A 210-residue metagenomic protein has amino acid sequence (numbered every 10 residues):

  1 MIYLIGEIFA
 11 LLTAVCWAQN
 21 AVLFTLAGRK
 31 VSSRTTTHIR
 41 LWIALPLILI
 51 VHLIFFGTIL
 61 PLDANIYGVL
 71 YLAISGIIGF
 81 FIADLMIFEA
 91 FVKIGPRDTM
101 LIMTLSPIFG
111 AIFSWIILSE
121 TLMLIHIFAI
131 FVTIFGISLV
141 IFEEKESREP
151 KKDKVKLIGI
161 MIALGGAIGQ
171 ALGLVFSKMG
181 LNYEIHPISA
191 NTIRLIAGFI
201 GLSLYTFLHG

Functional and structural regions predicted by a protein language model:
M1-L11, I108-I168: Juxtamembrane helix-loop boundary signature in multi-pass membrane transporters
M1-T35, K152-S189, I200: Glycine-/small-residue-enriched transmembrane alpha-helix faces in small-molecule transporters and effluxers
Y3-W17, N65-G79, L124-F135, H186-I200: Structural signature of hydrophobic alpha-helical transmembrane segments
I5-T13, I39, L49-H52, I59-I82 (+3 more regions): Loop-to-transmembrane-helix transition segments
A18, L49, I77-F81, P107-I112 (+3 more regions): Hydrophobic/small/kink-forming positions within alpha-helical transmembrane segments of polytopic membrane proteins
A27, T36, R40, A90 (+3 more regions): Hydrophobic/aromatic residues within transmembrane alpha-helices of multi-pass small-molecule transporters
S32-S33, G95-P96, L118, L122 (+1 more regions): A helix-boundary/kink motif common to multi-pass secondary transporters, especially Major Facilitator Superfamily
W42-I48, I102-I116, F131, A197-G201: Alpha-helical transmembrane segments of compact multi-pass small-molecule transporters, enriched in specific families
